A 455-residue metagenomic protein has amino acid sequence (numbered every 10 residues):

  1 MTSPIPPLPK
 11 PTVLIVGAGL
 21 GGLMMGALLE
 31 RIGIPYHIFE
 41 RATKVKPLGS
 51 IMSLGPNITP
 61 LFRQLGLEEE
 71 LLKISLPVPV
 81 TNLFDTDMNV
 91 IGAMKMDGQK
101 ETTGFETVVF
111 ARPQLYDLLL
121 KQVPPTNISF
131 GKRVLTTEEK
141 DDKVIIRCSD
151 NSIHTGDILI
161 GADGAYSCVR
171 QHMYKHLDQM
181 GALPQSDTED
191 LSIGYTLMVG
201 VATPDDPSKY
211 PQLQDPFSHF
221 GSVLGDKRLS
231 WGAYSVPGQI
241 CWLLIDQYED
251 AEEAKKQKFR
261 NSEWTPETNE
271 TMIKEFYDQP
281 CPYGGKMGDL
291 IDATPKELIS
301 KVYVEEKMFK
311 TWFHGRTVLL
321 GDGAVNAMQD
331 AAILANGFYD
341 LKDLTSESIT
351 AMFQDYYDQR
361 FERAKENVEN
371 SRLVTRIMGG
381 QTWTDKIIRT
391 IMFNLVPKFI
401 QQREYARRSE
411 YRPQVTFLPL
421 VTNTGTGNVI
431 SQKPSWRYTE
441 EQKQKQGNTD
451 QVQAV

Functional and structural regions predicted by a protein language model:
T2-L14, K46-L54: Accessory recognition modules or surfaces
T2-P11, V80, M88, G337-V455: C-terminal helical "tail/cap" subdomain of flavin- and related membrane-associated enzymes
I15-A42, I160-G161, M198, L298-L373: Conserved mid-domain beta->alpha element of the FAD-binding
M25, L48, A93, E139 (+1 more regions): Short glycine-/acidic-enriched loop or helix-start segments at secondary-structure transitions that form or flank
P35, E68-E69, P124, S129: Conserved H-loop
L48-Q122: Active-site-adjacent segment of FAD-dependent monooxygenases/related oxidoreductases
E106, D117-I299, F313: Conserved FAD-binding catalytic core of PHBH/FMO-like flavoproteins
